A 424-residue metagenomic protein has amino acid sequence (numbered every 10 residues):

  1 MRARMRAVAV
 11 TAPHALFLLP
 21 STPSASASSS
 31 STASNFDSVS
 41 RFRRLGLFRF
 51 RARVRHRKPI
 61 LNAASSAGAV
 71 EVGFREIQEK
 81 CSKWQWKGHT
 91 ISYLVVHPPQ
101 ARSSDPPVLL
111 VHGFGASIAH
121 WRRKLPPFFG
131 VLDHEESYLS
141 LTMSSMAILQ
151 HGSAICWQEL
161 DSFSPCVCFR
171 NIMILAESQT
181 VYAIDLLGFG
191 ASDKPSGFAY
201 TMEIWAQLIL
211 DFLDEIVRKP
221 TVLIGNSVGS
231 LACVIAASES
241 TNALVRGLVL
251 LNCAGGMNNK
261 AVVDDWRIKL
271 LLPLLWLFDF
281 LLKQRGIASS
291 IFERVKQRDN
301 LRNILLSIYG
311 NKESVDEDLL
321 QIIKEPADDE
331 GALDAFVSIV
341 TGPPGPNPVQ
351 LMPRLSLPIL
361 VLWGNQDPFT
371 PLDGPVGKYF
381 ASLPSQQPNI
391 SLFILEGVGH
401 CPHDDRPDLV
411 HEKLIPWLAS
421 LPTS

Functional and structural regions predicted by a protein language model:
M1-V54: N-terminal chloroplast transit peptides
R2, R6-A15, L19, G73-S103 (+8 more regions): Active-site loop/oxyanion-hole signature of alpha/beta-hydrolase fold enzymes
A101, N259, F280-L357: Conserved alpha/beta-hydrolase catalytic His-Asp/Glu region
D105-H112: Short beta-strand element of the alpha/beta-hydrolase
G113-R123, D161-R170, V181: Serine-hydrolase catalytic-loop signature spanning alpha/beta hydrolases and amidase-signature enzymes
G225, G229, C233: Gly/Ala-rich beta-loop-alpha elbow adjacent to hydrolase catalytic centers
V234-S290: Flexible "cap/lid" loop of the alpha/beta hydrolase fold
R354-V398, L409-E412: Conserved loop-alpha-helix segment in the C-terminal half of the alpha/beta-hydrolase fold that carries the catalytic
